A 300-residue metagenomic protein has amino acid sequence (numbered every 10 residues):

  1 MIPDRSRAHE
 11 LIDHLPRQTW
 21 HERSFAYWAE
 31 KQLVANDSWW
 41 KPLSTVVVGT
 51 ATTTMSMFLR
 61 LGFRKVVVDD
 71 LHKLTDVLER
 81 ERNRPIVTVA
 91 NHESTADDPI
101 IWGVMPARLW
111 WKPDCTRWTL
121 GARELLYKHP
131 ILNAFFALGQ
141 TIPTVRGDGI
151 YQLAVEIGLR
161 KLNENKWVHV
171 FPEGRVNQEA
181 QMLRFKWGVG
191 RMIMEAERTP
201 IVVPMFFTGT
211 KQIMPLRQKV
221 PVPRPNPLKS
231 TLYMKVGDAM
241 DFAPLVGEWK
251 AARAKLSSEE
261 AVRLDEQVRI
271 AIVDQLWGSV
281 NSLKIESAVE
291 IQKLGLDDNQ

Functional and structural regions predicted by a protein language model:
M1-I100, M105-P106, P113-C115, K128-N133 (+1 more regions): Membrane-anchoring hydrophobic helices of lipid-metabolizing enzymes
V34, P130-A134, W167, E179-A261: A cross-family acyltransferase "interaction/gating" segment
S38, S287-Q300: Short, highly charged C-terminal tails/helix-capping segments
V67, L125, D148-Q152, L183: A conditional alpha-helix N-cap/helix-loop micro-motif detector
R84-A90, K166-P172, P200: Generic beta-sheet signal
N91, A122, M205-F207: Cofactor-binding loop segments of dinucleotide-utilizing enzymes, especially the Rossmann-like FAD- and NAD(P)+-binding
R117-E124: Short internal beta-strands
A254-S282: Short, cationic low-complexity segments
